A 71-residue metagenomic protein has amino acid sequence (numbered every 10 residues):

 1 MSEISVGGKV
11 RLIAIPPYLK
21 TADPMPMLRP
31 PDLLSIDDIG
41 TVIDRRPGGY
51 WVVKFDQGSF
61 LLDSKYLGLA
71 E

Functional and structural regions predicted by a protein language model:
M1-E71: Basic/aromatic-rich interaction segments and small domains that mediate binding to polyanionic partners
